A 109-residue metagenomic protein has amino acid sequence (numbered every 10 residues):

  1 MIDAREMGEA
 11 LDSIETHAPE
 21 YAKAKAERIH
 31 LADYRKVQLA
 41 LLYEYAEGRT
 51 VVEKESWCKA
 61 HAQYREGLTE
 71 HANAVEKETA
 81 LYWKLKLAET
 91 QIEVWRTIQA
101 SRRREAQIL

Functional and structural regions predicted by a protein language model:
M1-P19: Short, charge-rich amphipathic alpha-helices with coiled-coil/heptad character
I2, Q107-L109: Terminal, low-complexity, charged helical segments
I14, A18-Y21, R28, Y64: Amphipathic, non-membrane alpha-helical segments in soluble helical-bundle scaffolds
Y21, R28-W57: Extended alpha-helical coiled-coil "stalk/arm" regions that act as elongated linkers or oligomerization scaffolds
K25-R28, A32, K36-V37, T69-R104: Long amphipathic alpha-helical coiled-coil segments
G48-K77: Short, glycine/alanine-rich amphipathic alpha-helical segment that often forms an alpha-turn-alpha hairpin
